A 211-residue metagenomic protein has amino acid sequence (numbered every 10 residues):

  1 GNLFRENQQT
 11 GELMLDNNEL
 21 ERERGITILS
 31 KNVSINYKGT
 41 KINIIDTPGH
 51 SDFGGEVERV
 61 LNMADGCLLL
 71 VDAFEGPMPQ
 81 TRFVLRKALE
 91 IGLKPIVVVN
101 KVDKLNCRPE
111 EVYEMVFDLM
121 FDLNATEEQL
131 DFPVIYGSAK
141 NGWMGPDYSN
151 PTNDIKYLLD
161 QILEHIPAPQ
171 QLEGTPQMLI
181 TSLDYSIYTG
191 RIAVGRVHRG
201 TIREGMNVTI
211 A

Functional and structural regions predicted by a protein language model:
G1-V71, E75-P77, V84, E111 (+2 more regions): P-loop NTPase switch module centered on the Walker A-proximal segment
H50-S51, F74-P77, K101-C107, A139-W143 (+2 more regions): Conserved nucleotide-binding/hydrolysis micro-motifs of P-loop NTPases
G54, L105-E110, Y148-N153: Ordered, soluble secondary-structure elements with a strong preference for glycine-centered loop motifs and nearby
G54, M78, Y113, I155-L159 (+1 more regions): Hydrophobic face of alpha-helices
R59, V84-K87, R196-H198, A211: Short, solvent-exposed amphipathic alpha-helical segments in soluble enzyme and RNA/protein-processing domains
L61, G66-Q129: Conserved C-terminal guanine-recognition region of P-loop GTPase G domains, centered on the G4
F121-A211: Conserved catalytic-core segments of large NTP-driven translation/proteostasis enzymes
